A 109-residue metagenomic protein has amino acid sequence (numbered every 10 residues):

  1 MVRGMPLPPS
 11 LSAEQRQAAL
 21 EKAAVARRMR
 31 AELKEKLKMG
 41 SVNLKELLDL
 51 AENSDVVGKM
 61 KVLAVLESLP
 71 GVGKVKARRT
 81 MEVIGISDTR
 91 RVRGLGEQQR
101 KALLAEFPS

Functional and structural regions predicted by a protein language model:
M1-A64, S68, V75, R79-S109: Structure-specific DNA junction-binding interface
